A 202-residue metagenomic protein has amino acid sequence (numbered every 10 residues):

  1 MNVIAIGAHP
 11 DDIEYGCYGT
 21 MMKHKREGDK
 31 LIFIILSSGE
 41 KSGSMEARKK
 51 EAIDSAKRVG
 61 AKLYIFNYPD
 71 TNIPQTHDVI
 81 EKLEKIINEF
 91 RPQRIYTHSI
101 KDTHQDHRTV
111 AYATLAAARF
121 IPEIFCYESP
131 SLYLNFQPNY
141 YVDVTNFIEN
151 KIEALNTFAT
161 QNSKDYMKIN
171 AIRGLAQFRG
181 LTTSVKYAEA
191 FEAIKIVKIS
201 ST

Functional and structural regions predicted by a protein language model:
M1, R58, I121, S129-T202: The feature marks non-catalytic terminal segments
M1-R91, R119-F120, L175: Active-site rim/loop-helix segments in enzyme catalytic domains that contact anionic ligands
A5, I35, I65-N67, C126 (+2 more regions): Structural signal for conserved beta-strand scaffold positions within catalytic alpha/beta enzyme cores
D11, S37, A52, L63 (+6 more regions): Divalent metal-coordination and catalytic microenvironments
I13, E40-S42, T71, K101-H107 (+2 more regions): Active-site environment of divalent metal-dependent phosphoester hydrolases
M21-K23, Y112-L115, D143: Glycine-rich, phosphate-binding/catalytic loops in enzymes
G43-E46, Q75-H77, H107-R108, F136-P138 (+1 more regions): Short, well-ordered secondary-structure micro-motifs
I86-C126, P130-S131: Active-site adenylate/phosphate-handling loop in enzymes that bind or generate adenylated species
